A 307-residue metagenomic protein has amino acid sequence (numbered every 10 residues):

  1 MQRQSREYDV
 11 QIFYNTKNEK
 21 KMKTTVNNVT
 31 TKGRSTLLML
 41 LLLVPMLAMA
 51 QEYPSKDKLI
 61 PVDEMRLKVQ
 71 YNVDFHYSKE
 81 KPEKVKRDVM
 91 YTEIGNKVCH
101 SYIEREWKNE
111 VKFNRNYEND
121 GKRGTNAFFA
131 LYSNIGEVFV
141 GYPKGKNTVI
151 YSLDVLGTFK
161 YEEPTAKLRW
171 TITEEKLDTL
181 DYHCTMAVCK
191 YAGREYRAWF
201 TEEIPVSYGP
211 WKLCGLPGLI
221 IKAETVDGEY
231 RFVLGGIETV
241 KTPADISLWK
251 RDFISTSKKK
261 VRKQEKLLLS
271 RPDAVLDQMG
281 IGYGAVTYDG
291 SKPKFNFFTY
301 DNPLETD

Functional and structural regions predicted by a protein language model:
M1-L59: Bacterial Sec-dependent N-terminal signal peptides
Q11, F200-I204, G236-V240: A short, sequence-level motif marking secondary-structure junctions
Q51-K167, T173-K176, H183, G228-D307: Extracellular or lumenal secretory-pathway regions
Y71-D74, T185-K190, I221-E224: Short beta-strand segments that buttress and anchor functional surface loops
C99-S101, C184, A198, I221-A223: Short hydrophobic-aromatic micro-motifs
T158-W211: Extended beta-strand-rich segments in extracellular/periplasmic secretory proteins, especially within noncatalytic
S207-K212, A244-L248: Short, solvent-exposed secondary-structure boundary/capping segments
P210, C214-V226: A contiguous pocket-lining binding segment that forms or flanks enzyme active sites
